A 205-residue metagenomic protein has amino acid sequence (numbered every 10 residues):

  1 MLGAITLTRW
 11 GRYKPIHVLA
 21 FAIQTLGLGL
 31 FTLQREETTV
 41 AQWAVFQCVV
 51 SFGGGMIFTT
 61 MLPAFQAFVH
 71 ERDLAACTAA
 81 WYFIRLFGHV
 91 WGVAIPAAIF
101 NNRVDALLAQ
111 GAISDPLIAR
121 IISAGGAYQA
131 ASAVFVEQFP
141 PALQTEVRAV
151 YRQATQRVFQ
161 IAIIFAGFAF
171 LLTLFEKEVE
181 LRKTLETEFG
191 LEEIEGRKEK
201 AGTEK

Functional and structural regions predicted by a protein language model:
M1, T32-L33, A109-Q110, I121 (+4 more regions): Alpha-helix boundary/capping detector
M1-I113, T155-E176: C-terminal module of multi-pass small-molecule transporters
L28, R35, C48, T60 (+5 more regions): A near-ubiquitous, low-amplitude feature marking generic local secondary-structure context
T39-V40, F52, V90, L117 (+3 more regions): Short, surface-exposed linear patches
I84, N102, Y128, G196-E199: Short, intrinsically disordered low-complexity segments
I99-Q144: Extracellular/lumenal N-termini and interhelical loops of multi-pass eukaryotic membrane proteins
A131-K205: Transmembrane-helix exit segments and adjacent C-terminal regions of multi-pass membrane proteins
